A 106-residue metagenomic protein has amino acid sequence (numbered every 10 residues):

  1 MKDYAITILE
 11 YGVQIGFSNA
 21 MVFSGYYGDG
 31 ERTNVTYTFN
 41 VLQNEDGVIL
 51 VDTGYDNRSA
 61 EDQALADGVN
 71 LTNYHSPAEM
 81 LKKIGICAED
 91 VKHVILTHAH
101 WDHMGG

Functional and structural regions predicted by a protein language model:
Y4, V13-K83: Conserved beta-strand hairpin/beta-sheet module of binuclear metal-dependent hydrolase folds, prominently
I8-E10: Structural signal for conserved beta-strand scaffold positions within catalytic alpha/beta enzyme cores
V69-G106: Active-site metal-binding motif and surrounding structural segment of the metallo-beta-lactamase
